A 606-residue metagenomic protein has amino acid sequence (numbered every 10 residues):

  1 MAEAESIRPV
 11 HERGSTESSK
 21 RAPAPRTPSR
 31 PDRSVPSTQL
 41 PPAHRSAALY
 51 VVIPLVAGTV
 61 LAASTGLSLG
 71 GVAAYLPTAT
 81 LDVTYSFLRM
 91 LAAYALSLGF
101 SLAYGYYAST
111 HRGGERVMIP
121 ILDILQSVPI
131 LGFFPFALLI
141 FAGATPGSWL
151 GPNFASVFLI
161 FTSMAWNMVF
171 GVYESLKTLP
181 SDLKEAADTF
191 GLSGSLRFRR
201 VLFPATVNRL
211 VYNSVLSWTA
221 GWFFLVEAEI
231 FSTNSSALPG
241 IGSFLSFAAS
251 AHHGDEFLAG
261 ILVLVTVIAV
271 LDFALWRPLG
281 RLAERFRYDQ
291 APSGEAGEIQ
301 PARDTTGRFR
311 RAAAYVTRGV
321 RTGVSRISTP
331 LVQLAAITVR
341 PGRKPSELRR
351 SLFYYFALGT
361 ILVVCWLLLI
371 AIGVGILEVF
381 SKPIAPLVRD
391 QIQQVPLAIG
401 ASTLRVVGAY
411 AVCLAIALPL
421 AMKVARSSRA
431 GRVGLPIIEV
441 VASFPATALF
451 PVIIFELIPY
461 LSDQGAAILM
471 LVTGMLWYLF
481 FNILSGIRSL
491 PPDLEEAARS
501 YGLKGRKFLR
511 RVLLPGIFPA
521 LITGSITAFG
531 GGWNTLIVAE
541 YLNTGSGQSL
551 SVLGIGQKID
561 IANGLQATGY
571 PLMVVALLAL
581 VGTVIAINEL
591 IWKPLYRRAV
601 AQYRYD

Functional and structural regions predicted by a protein language model:
M1-A95, V263-A411, I587-D606: N-terminal, non-cleaved signal-anchor transmembrane helix
E3-E5, A155, L159, S163-L179 (+3 more regions): Transmembrane-helix bundle segments that line or gate the permeation/cavity pathway in multi-pass membrane proteins
T80-L88, A92, L122-Q126, V207 (+11 more regions): Alpha-helical membrane-interface segments at transmembrane helix boundaries
A93-L122, G408-I438, P451: Transmembrane-helix boundary motif in ABC transporter permease subunits
D123-S163, E439-M475: Generic hydrophobic transmembrane alpha-helix motif, especially the helices
G171-L210, N482-T523: Short cytoplasmic-facing helical segments at TM-TM junctions of multi-pass membrane proteins
S195-A228, A259, L275, T473 (+4 more regions): Transmembrane alpha-helices
F223-D255, N534-V574, Y603-D606: Glycine-rich helix-loop "coupling/hinge" segments at transmembrane-helix boundaries in multipass transporters
